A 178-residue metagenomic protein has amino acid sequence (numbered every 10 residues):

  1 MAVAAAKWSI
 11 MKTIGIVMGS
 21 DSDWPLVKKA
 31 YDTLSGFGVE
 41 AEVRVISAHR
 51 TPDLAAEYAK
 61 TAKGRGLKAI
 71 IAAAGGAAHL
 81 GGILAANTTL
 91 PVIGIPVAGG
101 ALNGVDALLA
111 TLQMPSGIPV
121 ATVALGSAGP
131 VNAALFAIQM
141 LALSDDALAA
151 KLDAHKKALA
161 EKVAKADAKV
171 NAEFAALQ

Functional and structural regions predicted by a protein language model:
M1-I10: N-terminal amphipathic/basic-hydrophobic helices that include classical n-h-c signal peptides and signal-anchor
K12, V39-E42, T89-L90, Q113-V123: Glycine/charged-rich beta-loop-alpha catalytic/anionic-binding loops adjacent to active sites
K12-R50: Glycine-rich phosphate/diphosphate-binding loop of Rossmann-like nucleotide-binding domains
M18-P25, K29, V105-Q178: C-terminal binding/interaction regions
D23-V27, T51-A55, A74-I83, L102-V105 (+1 more regions): Short glycine/serine/threonine-rich phosphate/pyrophosphate-binding segments that cradle anionic phosphate groups
P25, A41-V43, D53, G76 (+2 more regions): Acidic, glycine/proline-rich low-complexity segments that act as flexible tails and inter-domain linkers
V43-G64: N-terminal beta-loop-helix "entrance" segment that forms/cooperates in small-molecule cofactor or anionic ligand
Y58-G100: Glycine-rich phosphate-binding loop
